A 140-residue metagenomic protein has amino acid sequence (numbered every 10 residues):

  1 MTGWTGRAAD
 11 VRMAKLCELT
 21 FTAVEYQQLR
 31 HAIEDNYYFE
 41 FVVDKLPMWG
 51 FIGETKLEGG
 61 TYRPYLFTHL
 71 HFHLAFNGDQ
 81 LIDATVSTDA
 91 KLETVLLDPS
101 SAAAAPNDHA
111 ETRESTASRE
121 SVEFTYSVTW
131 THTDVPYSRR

Functional and structural regions predicted by a protein language model:
M1-R140: Soluble extramembrane domains flanking the early transmembrane region of eukaryotic membrane proteins
